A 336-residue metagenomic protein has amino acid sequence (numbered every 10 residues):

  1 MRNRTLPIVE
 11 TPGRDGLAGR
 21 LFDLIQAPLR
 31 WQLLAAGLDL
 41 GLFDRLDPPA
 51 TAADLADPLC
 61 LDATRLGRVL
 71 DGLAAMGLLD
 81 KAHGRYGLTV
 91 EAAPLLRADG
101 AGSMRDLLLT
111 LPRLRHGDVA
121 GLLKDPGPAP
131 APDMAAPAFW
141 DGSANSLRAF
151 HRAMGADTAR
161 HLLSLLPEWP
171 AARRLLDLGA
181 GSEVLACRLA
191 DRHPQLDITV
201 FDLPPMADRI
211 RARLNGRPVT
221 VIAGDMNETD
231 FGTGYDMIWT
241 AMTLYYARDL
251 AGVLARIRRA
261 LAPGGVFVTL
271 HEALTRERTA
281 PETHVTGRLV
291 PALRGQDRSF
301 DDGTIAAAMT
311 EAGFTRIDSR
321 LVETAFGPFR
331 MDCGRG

Functional and structural regions predicted by a protein language model:
L24-P28, L33, G37, G67-A172: Conserved Class I S-adenosyl-L-methionine-dependent methyltransferase catalytic core
G37, R45-D54: Short capping segments at the starts of secondary-structure elements
L176, E183-E228: Class I SAM-dependent methyltransferase SAM/SAH-binding core
N227-I238: A short acidic, Gly/Pro-enriched loop at the edge of an enzyme's catalytic core that lines a small-molecule cofactor
D236-L250: A short SAM/SAH-binding and catalytic strip from SAM-dependent methyltransferases
A251-P263: A short glycine-rich, Lys/Arg-flanked "PGG" loop and its adjoining helix->strand segment in the class I
L270-A312, I317-R320: C-terminal alpha-helical "lid/dimerization" subdomain adjacent to the S-adenosyl-L-methionine
A312-G336: Core SAM-dependent methyltransferase catalytic element
